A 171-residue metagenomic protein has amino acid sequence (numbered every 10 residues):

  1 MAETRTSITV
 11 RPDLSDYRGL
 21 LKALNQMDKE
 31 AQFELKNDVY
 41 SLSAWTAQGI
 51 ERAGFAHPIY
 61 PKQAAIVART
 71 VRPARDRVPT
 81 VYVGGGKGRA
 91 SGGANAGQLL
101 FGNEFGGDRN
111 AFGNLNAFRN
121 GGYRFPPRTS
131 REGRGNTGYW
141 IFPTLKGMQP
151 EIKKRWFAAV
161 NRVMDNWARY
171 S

Functional and structural regions predicted by a protein language model:
A2-D38: Long, hydrophobic N-terminal alpha-helical segment
A2-L14, A53-S171: Charged, low-complexity interaction tracts
D28-A31, I50-G54: Alpha-helix capping/termination and helix-coil
L35-I50, I152: Non-globular disordered terminal and juxtamembrane segments underlying protein topogenesis/assembly
